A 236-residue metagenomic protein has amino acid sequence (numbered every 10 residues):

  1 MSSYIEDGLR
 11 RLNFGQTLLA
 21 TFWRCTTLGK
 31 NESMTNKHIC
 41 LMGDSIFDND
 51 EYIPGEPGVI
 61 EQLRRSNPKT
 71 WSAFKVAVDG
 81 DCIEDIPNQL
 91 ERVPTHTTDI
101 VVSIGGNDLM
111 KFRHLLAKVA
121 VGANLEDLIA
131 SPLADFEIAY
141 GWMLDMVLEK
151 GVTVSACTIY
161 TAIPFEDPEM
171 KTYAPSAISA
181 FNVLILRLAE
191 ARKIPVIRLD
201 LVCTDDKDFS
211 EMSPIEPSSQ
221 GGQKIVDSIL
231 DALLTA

Functional and structural regions predicted by a protein language model:
I5-D79, E91-H96: Serine-esterase "nucleophile elbow" of acetyl-processing enzymes
A77-G80, G105-N107: Glycine-centered small-residue hotspots that permit tight backbone geometry or close packing
D81-I86: N-terminal beta-loop-helix "entrance" segment that forms/cooperates in small-molecule cofactor or anionic ligand
N88-A236: Alpha-helical cap/lid subdomain in secreted, periplasmic, or secretory-pathway luminal O-acyl-processing enzymes
